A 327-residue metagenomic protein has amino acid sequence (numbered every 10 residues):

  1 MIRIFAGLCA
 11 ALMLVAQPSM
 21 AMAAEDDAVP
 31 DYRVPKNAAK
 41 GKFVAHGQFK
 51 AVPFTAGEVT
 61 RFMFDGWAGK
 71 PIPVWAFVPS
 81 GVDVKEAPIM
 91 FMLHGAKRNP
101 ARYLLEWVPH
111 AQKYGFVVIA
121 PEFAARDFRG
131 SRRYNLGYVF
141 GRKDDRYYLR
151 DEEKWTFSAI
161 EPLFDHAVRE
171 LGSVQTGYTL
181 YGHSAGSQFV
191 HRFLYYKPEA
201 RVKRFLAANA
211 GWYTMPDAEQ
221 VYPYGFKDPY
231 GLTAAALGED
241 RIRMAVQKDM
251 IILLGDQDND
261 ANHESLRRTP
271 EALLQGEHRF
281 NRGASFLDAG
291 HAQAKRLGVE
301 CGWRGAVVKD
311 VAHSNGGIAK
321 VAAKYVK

Functional and structural regions predicted by a protein language model:
M13-A21: C-terminal segment of classical bacterial N-terminal signal peptides
A23-I89, A101-R102, K113-Y114, D145-Y148 (+8 more regions): A domain-start/cap signature at the N-terminus of enzymes
V82-A87, M92-R129, M215: Short substrate-entry loop that stabilizes the transition state in hydrolases
F91-L93, A208, L254, V308: Alpha/beta-hydrolase
A124-K154, S265-L266: Cap/lid segment of the alpha/beta-hydrolase catalytic domain
F140-L171, Y178: Alpha/beta-hydrolase active-site loop
K203-A292: The feature captures the conserved acid-bearing segment of alpha/beta-hydrolase catalytic domains
L253, E264-R267, A284-K327: C-terminal catalytic histidine-bearing segment of alpha/beta-hydrolase fold enzymes
